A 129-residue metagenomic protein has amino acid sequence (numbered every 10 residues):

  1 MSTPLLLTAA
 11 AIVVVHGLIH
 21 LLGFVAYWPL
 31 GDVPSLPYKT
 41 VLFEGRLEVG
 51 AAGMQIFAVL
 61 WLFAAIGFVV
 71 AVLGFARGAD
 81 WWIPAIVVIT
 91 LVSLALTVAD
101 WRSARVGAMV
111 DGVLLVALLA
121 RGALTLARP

Functional and structural regions predicted by a protein language model:
S2-P129: Membrane-interface extramembranous regions
